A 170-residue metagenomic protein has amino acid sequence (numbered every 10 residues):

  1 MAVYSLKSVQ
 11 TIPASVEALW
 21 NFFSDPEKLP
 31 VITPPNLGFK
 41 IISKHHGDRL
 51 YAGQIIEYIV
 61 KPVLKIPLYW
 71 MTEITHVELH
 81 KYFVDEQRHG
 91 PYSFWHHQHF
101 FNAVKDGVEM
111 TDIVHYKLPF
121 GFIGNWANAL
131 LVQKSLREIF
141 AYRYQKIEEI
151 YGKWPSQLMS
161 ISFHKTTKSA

Functional and structural regions predicted by a protein language model:
M1-Y51, K168-A170: Hydrophobic ligand-binding cavity/cleft-lining segments
S5-K7, P67-M71, S93-H97: Short, surface-exposed coil-to-beta transition loops
I12-A14, V60-L64, H76, P91 (+1 more regions): Beta-strand elements of well-folded, non-transmembrane domains
S15-V16, T75-Y82, F100-E109: A short, structured loop/turn motif at beta-sheet edges
E17-N21, A103-D106, A141, Q145 (+1 more regions): Replace "anionic and nucleotidyl ligands
I32, I113, E149-K153: Amphipathic, soluble alpha-helical interaction motifs
I41-H89, Y142-Q145, E149-I150, W154-I161 (+1 more regions): Glycine-rich portal/gate segments that line the openings of hydrophobic small-molecule binding cavities
Q87-E138, L158: Beta-strand/loop substructures that line and gate deep hydrophobic ligand-binding cavities in soluble
